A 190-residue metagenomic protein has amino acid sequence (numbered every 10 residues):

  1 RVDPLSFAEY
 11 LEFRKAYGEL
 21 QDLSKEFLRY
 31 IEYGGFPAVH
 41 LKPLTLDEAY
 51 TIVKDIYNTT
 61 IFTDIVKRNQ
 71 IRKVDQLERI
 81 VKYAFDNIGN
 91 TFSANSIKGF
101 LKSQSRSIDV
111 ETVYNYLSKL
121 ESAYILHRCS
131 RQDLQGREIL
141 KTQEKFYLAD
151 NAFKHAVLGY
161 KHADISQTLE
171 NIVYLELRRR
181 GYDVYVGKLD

Functional and structural regions predicted by a protein language model:
V2-D22: Conserved small helical "lid"/interfacial subdomain of P-loop NTPases
P4, Y30, E176: Conserved catalytic core of Hanks-type protein kinase domains
A8, P37, K154-H155: Nucleotide phosphate-binding site architecture
Y10, G34, I80: A residue-level signal for conserved active-site and pocket-lining positions in enzyme catalytic cores
F13, V39, A156-V157: Residues that scaffold the ATP/ADP-binding catalytic core of kinase and kinase-like folds
Y17-I56: Amphipathic alpha-helical "lid/sensor" segments that cap RecA-like P-loop NTPase cores
L44-D190: Accessory nucleic acid-recognition modules appended to NTPase machines
